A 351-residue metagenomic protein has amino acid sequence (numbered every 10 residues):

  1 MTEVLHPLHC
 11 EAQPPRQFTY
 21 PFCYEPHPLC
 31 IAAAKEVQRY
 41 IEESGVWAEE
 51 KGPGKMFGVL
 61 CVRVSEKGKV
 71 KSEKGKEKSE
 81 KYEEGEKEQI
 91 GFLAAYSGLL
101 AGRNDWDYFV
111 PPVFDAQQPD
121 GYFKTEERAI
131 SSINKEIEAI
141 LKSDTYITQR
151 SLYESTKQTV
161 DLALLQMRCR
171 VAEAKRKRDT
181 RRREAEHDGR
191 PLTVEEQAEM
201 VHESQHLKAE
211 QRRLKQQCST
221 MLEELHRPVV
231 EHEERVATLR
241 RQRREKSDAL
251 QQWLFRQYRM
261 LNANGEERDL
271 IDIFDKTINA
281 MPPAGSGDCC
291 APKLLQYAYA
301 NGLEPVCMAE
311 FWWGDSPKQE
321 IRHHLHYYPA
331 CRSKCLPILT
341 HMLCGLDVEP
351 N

Functional and structural regions predicted by a protein language model:
M1-K71, K76-N351: Catalytic cores of nucleic-acid editing and processing enzymes, centered on the cytidine/adenosine deaminase
